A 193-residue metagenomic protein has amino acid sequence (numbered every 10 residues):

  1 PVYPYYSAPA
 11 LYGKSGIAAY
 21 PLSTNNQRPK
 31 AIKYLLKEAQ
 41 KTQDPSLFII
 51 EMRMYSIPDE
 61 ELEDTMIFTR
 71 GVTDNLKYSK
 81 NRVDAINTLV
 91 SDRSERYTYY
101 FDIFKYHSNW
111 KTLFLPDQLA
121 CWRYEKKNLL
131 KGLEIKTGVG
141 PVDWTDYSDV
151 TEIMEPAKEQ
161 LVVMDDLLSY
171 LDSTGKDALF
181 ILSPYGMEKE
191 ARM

Functional and structural regions predicted by a protein language model:
P1-V2, M193: Compositional signal for N-terminal targeting/processing segments
V2-A85: Membrane-embedded segments
Y12-A18, V142-Y147, L182: Generic detector of short, locally flexible boundary/turn motifs and exposed helical patches
P21-N25, V150-A157, E190: Second-shell loop/turn segments in exported
A31-K33, Y55, L62, C121 (+2 more regions): Mature, Sec-exported extracytoplasmic domains of Gram-positive
T65-K176: Secreted/periplasmic serine-hydrolase-like ester/acetyl group-modifying domain
L168-R192: Active-site segments of SGNH/GDSL-like serine hydrolases that catalyze O-acetyl group transfer/hydrolysis on lipids
